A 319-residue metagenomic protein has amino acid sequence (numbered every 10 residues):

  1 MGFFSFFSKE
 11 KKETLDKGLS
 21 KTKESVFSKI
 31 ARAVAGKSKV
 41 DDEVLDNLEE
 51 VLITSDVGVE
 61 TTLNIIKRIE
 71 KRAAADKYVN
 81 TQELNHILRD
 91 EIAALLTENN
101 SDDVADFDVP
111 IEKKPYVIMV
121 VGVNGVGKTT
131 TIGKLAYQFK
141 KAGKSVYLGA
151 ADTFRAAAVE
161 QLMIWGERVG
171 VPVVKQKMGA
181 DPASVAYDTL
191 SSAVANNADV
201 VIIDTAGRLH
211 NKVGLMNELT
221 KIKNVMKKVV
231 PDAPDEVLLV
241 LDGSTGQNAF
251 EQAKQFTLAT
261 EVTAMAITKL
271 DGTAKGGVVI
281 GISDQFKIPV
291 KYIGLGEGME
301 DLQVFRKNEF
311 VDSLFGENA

Functional and structural regions predicted by a protein language model:
G2, E10-L15, S20: Switch/coupling subdomain of P-loop NTPase systems
F3, V104-D106, L135, E251-A253 (+1 more regions): Short beta-alpha junctions and helix-cap segments that line functional grooves
F3-K9, V34-A35: Short, aromatic- and cysteine-enriched interfacial helices/patches that mediate contacts at lipid membranes
D16, S20-A151, A158-M178, A186-V194 (+1 more regions): Primarily NTPase-proximal linker/entry elements flanking Walker-type ATP/GTP-binding cores
D42, L63, Y78, Q82 (+5 more regions): Non-catalytic, surface-exposed connector residues within folded enzymatic/regulatory domains
V59-T61, R155, D271, M299: Short hydrophobic/aromatic residue motifs in ordered secondary structure
Q161, D181-N196, N211-A319: Conserved catalytic-core segment of NTP-binding enzymes
A206-R208: Short glycine-rich anion-binding loops that position phosphate/pyrophosphate groups of nucleotides and phosphorylated
